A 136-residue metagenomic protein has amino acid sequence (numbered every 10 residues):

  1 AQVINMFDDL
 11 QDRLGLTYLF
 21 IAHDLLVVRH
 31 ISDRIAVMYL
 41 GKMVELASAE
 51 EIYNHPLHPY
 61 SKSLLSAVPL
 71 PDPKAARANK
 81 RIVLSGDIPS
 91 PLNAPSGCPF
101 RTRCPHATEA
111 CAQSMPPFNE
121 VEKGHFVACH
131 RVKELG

Functional and structural regions predicted by a protein language model:
A1-R77: P-loop NTP-binding/switch modules centered on Walker-like glycine-rich loops
A49-G136: Charged, flexible cofactor/metal-binding loops and thiol motifs
